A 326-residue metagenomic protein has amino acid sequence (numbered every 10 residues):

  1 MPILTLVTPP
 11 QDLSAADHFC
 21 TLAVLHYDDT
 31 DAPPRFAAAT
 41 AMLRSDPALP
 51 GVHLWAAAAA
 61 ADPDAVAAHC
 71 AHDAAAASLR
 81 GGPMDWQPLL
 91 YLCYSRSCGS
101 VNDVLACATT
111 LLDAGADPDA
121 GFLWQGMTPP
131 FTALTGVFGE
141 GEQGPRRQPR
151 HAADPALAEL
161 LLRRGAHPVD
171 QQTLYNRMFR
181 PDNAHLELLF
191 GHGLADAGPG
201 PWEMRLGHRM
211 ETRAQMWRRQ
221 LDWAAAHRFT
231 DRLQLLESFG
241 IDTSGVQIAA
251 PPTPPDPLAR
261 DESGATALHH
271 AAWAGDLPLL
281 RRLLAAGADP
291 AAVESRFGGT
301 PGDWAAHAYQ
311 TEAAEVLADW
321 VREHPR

Functional and structural regions predicted by a protein language model:
T8-D29, A48-A59, S78-C98, A120-R146 (+5 more regions): Ankyrin-repeat boundary/"N-cap" motif
D28-R35, A59, P63-V66, A106-T109 (+1 more regions): Helix-turn-helix repeat elements of alpha-solenoid scaffolds
F36-A48, A68-A77, A106-P118, P155-A166 (+5 more regions): Ankyrin repeat domain, specifically the short helix-to-loop turn at the C-terminus of the second helix of each repeat
P63, P155-Y175, G245, G264-T266 (+1 more regions): Internal alpha-helical scaffold/solenoid segments in large eukaryotic proteins
G99-A106, G144-L157, P181-L189: Surface-exposed loop/turn motifs in large extracellular/passenger domains
L233, S244-A249, R296-H324: Leucine-rich solenoid repeat scaffolds
